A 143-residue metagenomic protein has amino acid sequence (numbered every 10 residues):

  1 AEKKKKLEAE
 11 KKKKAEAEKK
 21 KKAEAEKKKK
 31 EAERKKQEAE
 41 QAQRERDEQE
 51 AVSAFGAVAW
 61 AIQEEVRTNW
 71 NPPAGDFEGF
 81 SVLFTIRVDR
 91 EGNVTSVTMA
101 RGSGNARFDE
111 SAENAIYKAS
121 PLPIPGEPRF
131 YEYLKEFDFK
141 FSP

Functional and structural regions predicted by a protein language model:
A1-V52: Intrinsically disordered, low-complexity, charge-biased segments
R44-D47, N71-E78, E113-P143: Short, positively biased Gly/Pro-containing turn/loop motifs at secondary-structure boundaries
R46-T85: Extracytoplasmic/periplasm-facing segments of secreted or lipoprotein envelope proteins
V66, A106, S120-P123: Catalytic cores of peptidoglycan-degrading enzymes
V66, F77-G104: Short tight loops/turns at secondary-structure junctions
L83-F84, E110, L134: Short secondary-structure boundary/hinge segments and terminal tails
